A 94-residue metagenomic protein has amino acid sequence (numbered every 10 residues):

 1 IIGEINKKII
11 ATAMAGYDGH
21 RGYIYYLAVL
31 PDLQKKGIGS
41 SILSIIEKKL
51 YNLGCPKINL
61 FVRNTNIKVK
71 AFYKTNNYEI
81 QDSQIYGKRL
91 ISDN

Functional and structural regions predicted by a protein language model:
I1-Y26, L30, L43-I45, K49 (+3 more regions): Acetyl-CoA-dependent GNAT
L27-Q34, V62: A short, internal acetyl-CoA/4′-phosphopantetheine-binding micro-motif in the GNAT/acyltransferase core
K35-K36, S40-S44, N52, P56 (+2 more regions): Conserved active-site alpha-helix within GNAT-family acetyltransferase domains
N59: Glycine/small-residue-rich loop that forms an oxyanion/phosphate-binding "nest" at active or ligand-binding sites
S92-N94: Short helix-loop capping/hinge motifs at secondary-structure junctions, enriched in acidic/polar residues
